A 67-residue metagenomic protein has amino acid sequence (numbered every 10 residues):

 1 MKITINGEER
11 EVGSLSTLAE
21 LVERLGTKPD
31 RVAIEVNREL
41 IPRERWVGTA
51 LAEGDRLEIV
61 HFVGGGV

Functional and structural regions predicted by a protein language model:
M1-V67: Ubiquitin-like/PB1-type beta-grasp interaction modules and other compact soluble beta-rich domains
